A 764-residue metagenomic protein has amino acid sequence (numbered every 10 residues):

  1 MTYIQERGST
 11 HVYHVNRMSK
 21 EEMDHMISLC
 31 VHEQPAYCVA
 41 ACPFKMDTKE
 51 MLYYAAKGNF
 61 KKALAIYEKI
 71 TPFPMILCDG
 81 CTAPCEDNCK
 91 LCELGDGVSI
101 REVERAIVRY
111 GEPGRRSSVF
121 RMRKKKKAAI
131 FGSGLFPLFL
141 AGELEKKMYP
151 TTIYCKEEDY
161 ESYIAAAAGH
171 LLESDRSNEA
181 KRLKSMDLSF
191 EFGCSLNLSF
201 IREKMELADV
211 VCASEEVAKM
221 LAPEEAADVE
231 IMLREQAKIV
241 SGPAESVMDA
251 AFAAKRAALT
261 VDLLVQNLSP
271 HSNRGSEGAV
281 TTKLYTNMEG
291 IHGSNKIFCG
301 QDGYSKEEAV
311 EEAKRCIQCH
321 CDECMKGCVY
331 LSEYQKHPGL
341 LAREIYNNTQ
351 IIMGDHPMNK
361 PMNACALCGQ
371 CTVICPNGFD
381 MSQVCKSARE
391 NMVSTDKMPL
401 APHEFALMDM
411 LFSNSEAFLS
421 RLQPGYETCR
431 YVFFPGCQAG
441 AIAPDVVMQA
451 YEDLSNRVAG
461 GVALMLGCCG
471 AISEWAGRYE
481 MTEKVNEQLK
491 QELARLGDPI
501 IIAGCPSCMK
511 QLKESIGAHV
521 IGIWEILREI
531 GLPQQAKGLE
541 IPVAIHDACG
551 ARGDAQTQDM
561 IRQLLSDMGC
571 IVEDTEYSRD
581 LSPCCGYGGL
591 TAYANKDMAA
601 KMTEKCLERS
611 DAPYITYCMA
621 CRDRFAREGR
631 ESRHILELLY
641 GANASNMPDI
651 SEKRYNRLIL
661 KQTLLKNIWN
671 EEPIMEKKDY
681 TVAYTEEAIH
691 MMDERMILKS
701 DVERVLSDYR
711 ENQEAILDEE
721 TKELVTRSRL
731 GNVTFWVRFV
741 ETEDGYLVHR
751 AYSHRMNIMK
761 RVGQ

Functional and structural regions predicted by a protein language model:
M1-F120, K127, K181, A213-A364: Ferredoxin-type iron-sulfur electron-transfer modules and their immediate structural context
A36-V39, K49-D209, Q335-G504, M509-H519 (+1 more regions): Iron-sulfur-cluster electron-transfer modules
A40-A41, K127-T151, E157, T286-A342 (+3 more regions): Conserved small-residue-rich
A166-S174, Q438-E525, G550-G569, E573-T663: Cofactor-cradling patches in redox/metallo enzymes
E215-V217, P376, P506, M619: Short glycine-/small-residue-rich Rossmann-like dinucleotide-binding loops
G531-P542: Acyltransferase donor/substrate-recognition loop-hinge adjacent to the catalytic core
I545: Hydrophobic alpha-helical positions that pack around
S645, D649, Y655, I659-Q764: Ribonuclease/tRNase effector modules and their secretory precursors
